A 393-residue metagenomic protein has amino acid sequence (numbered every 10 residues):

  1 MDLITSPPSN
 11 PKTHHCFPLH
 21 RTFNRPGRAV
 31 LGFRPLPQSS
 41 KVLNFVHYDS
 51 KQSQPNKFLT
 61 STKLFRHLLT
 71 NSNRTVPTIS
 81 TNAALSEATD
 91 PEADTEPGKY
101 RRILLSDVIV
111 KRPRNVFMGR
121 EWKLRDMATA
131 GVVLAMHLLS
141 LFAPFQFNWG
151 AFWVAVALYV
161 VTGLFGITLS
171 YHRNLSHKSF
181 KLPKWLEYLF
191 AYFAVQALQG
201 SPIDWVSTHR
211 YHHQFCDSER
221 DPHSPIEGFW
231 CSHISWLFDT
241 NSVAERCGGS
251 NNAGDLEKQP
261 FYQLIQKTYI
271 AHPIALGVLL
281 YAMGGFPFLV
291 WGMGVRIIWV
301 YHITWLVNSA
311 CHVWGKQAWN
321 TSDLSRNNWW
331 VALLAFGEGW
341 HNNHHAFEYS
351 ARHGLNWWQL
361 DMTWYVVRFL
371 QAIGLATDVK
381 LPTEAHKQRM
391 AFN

Functional and structural regions predicted by a protein language model:
D2-W305, W340, S350-N393: Non-catalytic, topology-defining segments of multipass membrane proteins
T162, S224, C311, L333-A335: Short glycine- and Lys/Arg-enriched binding-loop motifs that mark or flank ligand-binding interfaces
R173, S309, V313, H345: Catalytic glutamate of the conserved HExxH
K181, W230, V313-W319: Short alpha-helical linear motifs
A253-P260, W314-W340, A346-F347: Active-site-proximal inter-transmembrane loops
V300-A318: C-terminal accessory segments of proteins
